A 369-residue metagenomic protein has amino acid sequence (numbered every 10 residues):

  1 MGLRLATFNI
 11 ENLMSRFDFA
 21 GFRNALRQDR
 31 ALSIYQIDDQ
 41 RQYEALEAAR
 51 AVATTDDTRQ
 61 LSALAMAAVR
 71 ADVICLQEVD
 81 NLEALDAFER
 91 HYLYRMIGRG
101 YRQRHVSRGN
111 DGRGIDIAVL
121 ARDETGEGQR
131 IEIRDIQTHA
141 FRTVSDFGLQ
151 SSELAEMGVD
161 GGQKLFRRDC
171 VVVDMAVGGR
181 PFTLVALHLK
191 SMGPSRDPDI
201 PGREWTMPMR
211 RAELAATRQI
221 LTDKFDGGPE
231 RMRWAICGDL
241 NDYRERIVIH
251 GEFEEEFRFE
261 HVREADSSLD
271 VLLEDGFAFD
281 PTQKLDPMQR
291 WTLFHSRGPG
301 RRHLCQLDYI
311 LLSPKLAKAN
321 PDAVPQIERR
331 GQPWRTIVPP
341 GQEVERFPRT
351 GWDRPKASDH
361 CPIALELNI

Functional and structural regions predicted by a protein language model:
M1-M96, Q103-D116, G161, G351 (+2 more regions): N-terminal, active-site-proximal structural segment of metallo-dependent hydrolase catalytic domains
G2-N12, P181-P198: Active-site-proximal beta-strand elements of phosphoester/diester hydrolases
E11, V79-D80, H188-K190, L240-Y243: Catalytic metal-binding/acid-base residues of hydrolase active sites
A20-N24, E89-L93, I200, I249-F259: Short secondary-structure boundary/capping segments
T58, S62, N81-A84, D116 (+4 more regions): Stable alpha-helical elements in mature extracytoplasmic
V73, V79-L189: Structured beta-strand-rich core segments of catalytic domains in phosphoester-bond hydrolases
L82, L165, Q219-A235, L240-I369: Metal-dependent phosphoester-hydrolase catalytic domains
A84, R113, G193-S195, Y243-I247: Extracytoplasmic/secreted cell-surface and envelope-processing proteins
